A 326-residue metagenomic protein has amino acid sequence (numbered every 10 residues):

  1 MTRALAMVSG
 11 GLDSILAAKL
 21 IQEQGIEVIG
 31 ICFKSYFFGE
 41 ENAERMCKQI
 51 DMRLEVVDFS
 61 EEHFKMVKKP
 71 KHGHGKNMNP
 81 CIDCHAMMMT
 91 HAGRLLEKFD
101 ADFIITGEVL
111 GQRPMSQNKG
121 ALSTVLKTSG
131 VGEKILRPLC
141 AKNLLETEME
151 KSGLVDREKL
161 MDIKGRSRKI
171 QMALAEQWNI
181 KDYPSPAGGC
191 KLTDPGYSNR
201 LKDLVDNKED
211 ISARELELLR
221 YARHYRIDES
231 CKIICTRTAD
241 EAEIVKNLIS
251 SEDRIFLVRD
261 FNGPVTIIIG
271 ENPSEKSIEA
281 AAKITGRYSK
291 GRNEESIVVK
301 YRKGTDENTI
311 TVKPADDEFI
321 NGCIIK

Functional and structural regions predicted by a protein language model:
M1-Q177, D306, K326: ATP-dependent adenylation/nucleotidyltransferase module used to activate substrates
K134-L136, K142-K326: AMP-forming adenylation/ATP pyrophosphatase catalytic core
